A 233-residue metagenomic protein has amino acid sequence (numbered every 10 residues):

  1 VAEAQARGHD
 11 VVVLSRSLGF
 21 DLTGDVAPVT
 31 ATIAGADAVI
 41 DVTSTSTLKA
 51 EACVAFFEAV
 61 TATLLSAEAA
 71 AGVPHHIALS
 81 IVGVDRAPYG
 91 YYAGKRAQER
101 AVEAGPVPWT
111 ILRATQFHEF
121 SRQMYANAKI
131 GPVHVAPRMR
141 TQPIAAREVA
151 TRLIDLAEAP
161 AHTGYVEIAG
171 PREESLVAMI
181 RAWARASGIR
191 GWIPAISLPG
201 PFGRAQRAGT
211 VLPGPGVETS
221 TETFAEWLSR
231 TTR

Functional and structural regions predicted by a protein language model:
A2-D10, V26, A36, A71-P74 (+3 more regions): Oxidoreductase cofactor-interface core, primarily capturing Rossmann-like NAD(P)-dependent enzymes
A6-A71, I81-R86: NAD(P)H-binding glycine-rich loop region in Rossmannoid oxidoreductase-like domains and their noncatalytic homologs
V26, T30-I33, L65, A146-I154 (+1 more regions): Short, amphipathic alpha-helical "lid/cap" segments that border enzyme active or binding sites
T43, I77-S80, R113-T115: Active-site beta-alpha turn of Rossmann-fold NAD(P)-dependent dehydrogenases/reductases
E51-A52, A205-R207: Short, glycine/acidic-enriched capping/hinge loops at junctions between secondary-structure elements
F56, V60, G94, T219: Soluble or luminal CAZymes and related metallo-dependent hydrolases
G209, G214-R233: Amphipathic terminal alpha-helices
